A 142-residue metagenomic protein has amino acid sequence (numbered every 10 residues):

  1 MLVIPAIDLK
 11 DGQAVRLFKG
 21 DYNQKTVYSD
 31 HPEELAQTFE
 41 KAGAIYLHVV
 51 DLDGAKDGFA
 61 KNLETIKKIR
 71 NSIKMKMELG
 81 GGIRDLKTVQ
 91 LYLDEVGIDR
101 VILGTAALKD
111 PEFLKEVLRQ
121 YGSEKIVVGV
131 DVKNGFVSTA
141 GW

Functional and structural regions predicted by a protein language model:
M1-V3: Extreme N-terminal starter segment of soluble prokaryotic enzymes
P5-I7, D11, D57-G80, K115-D131: Alpha-helix-loop-beta-strand connector modules within alpha/beta enzyme cores
L9-D11, D51-G54, I83-D85, A107-K109 (+1 more regions): Active-site-proximal loop/turn and secondary-structure-junction residues that shape catalytic pockets, frequently
V15, K19-N23, Q90-D94, I98-W142: Conserved anion-binding
L17-N71, V132-W142: Glycine/Thr-rich beta-alpha phosphate-binding loop at enzyme active sites
T38-K41, K68, T88-Y92, E116: Well-formed, non-transmembrane alpha-helical positions, independent of function
V50, E78-G80, G104: Structural motif
R70-R100: Catalytic cores of alpha/beta
